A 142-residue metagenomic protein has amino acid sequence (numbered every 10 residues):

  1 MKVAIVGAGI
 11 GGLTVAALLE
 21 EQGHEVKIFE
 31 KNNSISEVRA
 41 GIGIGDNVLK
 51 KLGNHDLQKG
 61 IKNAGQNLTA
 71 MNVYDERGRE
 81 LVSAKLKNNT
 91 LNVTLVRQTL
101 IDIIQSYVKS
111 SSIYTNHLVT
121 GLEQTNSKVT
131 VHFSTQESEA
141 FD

Functional and structural regions predicted by a protein language model:
M1-G11: Beta1/beta-strand and adjacent pyrophosphate-binding region of the FAD-binding site in flavoprotein oxidoreductases
V3, E20, G45-D142: Conserved N-terminal helical subregion
A4-V6, E20-A40: Glycine-rich FAD pyrophosphate-binding loop
A8, G41, V93-T94: Aromatic-acidic/polar surface patches that form glycan- and anion
G11, N32, T120: Adenine-nucleotide cofactor-binding loop residues
T14: Conserved SAM/SAH-binding loop-helix junction of Class I S-adenosyl-L-methionine-dependent methyltransferases
